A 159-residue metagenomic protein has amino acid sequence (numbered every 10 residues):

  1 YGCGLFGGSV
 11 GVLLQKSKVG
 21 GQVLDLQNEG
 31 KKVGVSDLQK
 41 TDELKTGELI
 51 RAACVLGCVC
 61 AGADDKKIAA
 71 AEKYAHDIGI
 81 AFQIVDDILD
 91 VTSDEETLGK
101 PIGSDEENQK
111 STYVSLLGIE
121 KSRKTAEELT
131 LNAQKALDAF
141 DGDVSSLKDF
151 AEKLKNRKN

Functional and structural regions predicted by a protein language model:
Y1-N159: All-alpha prenyltransferase/terpene-synthase fold signal
